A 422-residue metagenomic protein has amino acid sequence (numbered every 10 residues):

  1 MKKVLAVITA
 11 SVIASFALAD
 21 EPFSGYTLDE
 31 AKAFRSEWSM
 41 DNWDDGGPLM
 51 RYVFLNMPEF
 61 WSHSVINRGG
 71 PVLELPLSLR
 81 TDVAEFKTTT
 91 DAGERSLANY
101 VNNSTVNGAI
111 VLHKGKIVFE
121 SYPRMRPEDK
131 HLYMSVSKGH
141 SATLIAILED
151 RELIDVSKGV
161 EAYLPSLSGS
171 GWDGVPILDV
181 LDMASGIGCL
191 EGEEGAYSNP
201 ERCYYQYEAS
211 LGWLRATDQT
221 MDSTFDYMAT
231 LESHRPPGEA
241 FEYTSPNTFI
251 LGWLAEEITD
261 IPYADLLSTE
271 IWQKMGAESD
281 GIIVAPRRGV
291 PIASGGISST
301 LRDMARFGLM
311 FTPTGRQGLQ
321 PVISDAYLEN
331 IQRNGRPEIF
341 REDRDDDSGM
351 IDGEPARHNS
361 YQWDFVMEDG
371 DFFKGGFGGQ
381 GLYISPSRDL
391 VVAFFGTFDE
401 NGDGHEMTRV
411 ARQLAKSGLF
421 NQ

Functional and structural regions predicted by a protein language model:
L18-M125, D182, G186, A229 (+1 more regions): N-terminal leader/targeting segments and the immediately adjacent pre-domain N-terminus
D20-S36, D371-Q422: Structured C-terminal helix/loop/strand segments within mature extracytoplasmic catalytic/sensor domains
Y100-G108, P123-G171, V175, P236-Y243 (+1 more regions): Short active-site loop at a secondary-structure junction that contains or immediately precedes the catalytic residue(s)
G115, L132-V156, V180, L251-A255 (+1 more regions): Active-site SXXK
P127-E128, E193-E194, Y207-R288: Catalytic-site signature segments of enzymes, centered on catalytic residues
D150-E193, T230, T259-G295, S299: Active-site helix/loop module of the DD-peptidase/beta-lactamase fold, centered on the serine-lysine SxxK catalytic
M183, N247-L254, A293-R316, Q380-G396: Active-site-proximal alpha-helical segments within enzyme catalytic domains
D218, E278-G281, Q332-V391: Active-site Gly/Thr loop motif
